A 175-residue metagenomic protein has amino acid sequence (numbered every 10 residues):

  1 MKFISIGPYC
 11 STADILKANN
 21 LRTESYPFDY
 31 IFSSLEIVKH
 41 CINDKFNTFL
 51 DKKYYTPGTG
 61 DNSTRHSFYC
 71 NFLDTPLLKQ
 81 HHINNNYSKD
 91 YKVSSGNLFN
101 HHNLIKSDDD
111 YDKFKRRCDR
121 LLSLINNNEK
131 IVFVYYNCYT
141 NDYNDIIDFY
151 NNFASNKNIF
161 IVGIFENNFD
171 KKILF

Functional and structural regions predicted by a protein language model:
M1-F175: Extracellular glycan-modifying ectodomains
